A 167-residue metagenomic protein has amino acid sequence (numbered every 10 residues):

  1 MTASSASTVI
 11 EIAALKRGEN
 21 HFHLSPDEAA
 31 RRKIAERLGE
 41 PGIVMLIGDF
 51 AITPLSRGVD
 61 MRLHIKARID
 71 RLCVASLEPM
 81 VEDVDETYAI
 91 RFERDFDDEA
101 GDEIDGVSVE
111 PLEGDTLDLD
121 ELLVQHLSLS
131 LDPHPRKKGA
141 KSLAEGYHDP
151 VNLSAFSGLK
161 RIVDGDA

Functional and structural regions predicted by a protein language model:
M1-H21, M45, R91-A167: Charge-rich, low-complexity linker and terminal segments
M1-K66, D70: A positional/architectural concept
A29, D85-T87, V124: A generic structural motif
E36-E40, V74-V81, L129: Short, intrinsically disordered, mixed-charge
V59-G101: Helix-adjacent hinge/juxtasegments
